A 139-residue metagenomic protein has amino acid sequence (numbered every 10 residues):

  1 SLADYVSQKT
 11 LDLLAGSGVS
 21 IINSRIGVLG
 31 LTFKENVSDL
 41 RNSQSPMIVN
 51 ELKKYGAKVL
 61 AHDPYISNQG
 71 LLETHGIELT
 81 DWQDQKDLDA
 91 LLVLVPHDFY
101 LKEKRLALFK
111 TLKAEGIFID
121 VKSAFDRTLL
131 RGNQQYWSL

Functional and structural regions predicted by a protein language model:
S1-L139: Structural/interface elements that position substrates and couple domains in central-metabolism enzymes
